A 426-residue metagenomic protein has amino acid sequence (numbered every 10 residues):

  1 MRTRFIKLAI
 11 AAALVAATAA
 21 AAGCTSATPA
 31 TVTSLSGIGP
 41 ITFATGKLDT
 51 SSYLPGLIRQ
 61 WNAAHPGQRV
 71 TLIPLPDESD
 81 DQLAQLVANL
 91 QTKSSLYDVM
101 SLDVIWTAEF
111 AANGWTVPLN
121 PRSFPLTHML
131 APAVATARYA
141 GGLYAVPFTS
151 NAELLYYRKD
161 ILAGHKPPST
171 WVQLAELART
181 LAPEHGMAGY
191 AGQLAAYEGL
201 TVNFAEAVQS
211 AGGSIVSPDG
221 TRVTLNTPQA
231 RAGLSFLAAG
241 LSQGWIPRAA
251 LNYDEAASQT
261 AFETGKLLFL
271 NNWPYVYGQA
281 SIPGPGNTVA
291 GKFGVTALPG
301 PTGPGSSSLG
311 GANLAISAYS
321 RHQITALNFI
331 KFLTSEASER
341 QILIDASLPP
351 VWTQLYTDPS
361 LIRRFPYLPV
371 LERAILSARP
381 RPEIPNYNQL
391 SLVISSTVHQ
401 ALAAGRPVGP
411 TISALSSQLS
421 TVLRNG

Functional and structural regions predicted by a protein language model:
R2-A108, N287-A290, T302, I324-T325 (+2 more regions): Conserved N-terminal structural module of periplasmic/extracytoplasmic solute-binding proteins
A63, A163, A239-W245, I282-A346: Extracytoplasmic/periplasmic substrate-recognition and gating elements
L75-Q85, I105, S169-Q173, A249-E263: Short helix-initiation/N-cap motifs at beta->coil->alpha
V87-A88, L96-D98, L126-D160, G294-V295 (+3 more regions): A structural signal for short loop-to-beta-strand junctions that line the ligand-binding cleft of periplasmic/secreted
V104-A152, Q173, P183, L200-N203 (+4 more regions): Hinge/lid segment of periplasmic solute-binding proteins
P121-M129, G189-Y197, G213-A232, I282-T288 (+3 more regions): Short, solvent-exposed loop/beta-turn-alpha elements that line the ligand-binding surface or hinge of extracytoplasmic
L177-L181, G220-L251, L298: Glycine-centered hinge/linker elements that transmit conformational signals in sensory and ligand-binding systems
R373-G426: Conserved C-terminal helix/tail region of periplasmic/extracytoplasmic solute-binding proteins
